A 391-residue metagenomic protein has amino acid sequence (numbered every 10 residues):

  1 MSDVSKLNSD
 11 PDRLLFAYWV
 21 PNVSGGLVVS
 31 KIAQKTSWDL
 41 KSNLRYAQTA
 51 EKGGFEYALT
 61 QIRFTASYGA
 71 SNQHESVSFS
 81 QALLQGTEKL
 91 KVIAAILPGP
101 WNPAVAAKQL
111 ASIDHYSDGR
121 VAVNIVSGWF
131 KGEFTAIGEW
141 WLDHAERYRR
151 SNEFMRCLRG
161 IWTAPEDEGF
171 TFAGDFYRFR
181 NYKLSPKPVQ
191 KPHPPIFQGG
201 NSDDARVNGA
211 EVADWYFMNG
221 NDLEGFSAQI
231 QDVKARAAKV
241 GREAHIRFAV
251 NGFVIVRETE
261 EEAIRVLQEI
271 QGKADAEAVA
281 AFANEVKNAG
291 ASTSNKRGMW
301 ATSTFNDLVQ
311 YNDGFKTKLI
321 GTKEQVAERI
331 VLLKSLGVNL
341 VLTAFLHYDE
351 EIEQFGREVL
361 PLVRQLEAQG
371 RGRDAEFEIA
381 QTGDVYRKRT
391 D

Functional and structural regions predicted by a protein language model:
S2-G86, K187-P194: N-terminal beta1-alpha1-beta2 module of alpha/beta enzyme domains
S2-N22, Y46, I137, H144-V189 (+2 more regions): An alpha-helical appendage that flanks or caps ligand/catalytic pockets
N8-P11, Q48-K52, Q81-E88, L110 (+4 more regions): Acidic (Asp/Glu)-rich catalytic clusters
L14-Y18, A58-T60, K91-A95, V121-I125 (+4 more regions): Hydrophobic faces of well-ordered beta-strands that scaffold small-molecule active sites in alpha/beta enzyme cores
F16, A50, G54, L83 (+10 more regions): Conserved, mostly hydrophobic/aromatic
G26-K41, A95-A104, W140, A145 (+3 more regions): Active-site mouth loops of central-metabolism enzymes
Y57-V77, G220-G225, L340-G356: Glycine-rich, proline-tolerant flexible connector loops at the mouths of alpha/beta enzymes
A70-A94, R150-C157, A238-V240, E353-G372: Alpha-helix-loop-beta-strand connector modules within alpha/beta enzyme cores
